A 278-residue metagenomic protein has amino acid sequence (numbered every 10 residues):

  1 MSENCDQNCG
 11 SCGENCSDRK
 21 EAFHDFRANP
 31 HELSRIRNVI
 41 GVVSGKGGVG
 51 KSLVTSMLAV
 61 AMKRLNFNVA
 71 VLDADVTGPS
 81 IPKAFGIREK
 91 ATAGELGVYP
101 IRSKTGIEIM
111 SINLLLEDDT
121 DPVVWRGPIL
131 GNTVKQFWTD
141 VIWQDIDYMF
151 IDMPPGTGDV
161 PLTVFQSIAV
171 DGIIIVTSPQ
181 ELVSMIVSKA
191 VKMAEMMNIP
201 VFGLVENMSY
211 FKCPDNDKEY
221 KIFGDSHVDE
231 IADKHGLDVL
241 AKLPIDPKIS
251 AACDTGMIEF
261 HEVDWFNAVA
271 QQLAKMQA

Functional and structural regions predicted by a protein language model:
M1-H24, V191-A278: C-terminal lobe/tail of nucleotide-utilizing enzymes
H31-R37: Phosphate-binding P-loop
I36, G47, D73, I81 (+7 more regions): Residue-level signature of catalytic and energy-coupling elements of molecular machines, predominantly ATP/GTP-dependent
N38-V76, V191: Walker A/P-loop phosphate-binding motif and the immediately C-terminal alpha-helix
N68-A70, A74-D119, G131: Phosphate-binding loop that captures ATP/GTP phosphates
M110, V134, M153, Q166 (+2 more regions): Glycine-rich phosphate-binding loops of nucleotide-dependent enzymes
L116-V164, D264: Phosphate-binding/switch loop-helix module in NTP-utilizing enzymes
Q144-I151, T157-G158, A169-A190: Conserved Switch II/interswitch segment of TRAFAC-class P-loop GTPases
